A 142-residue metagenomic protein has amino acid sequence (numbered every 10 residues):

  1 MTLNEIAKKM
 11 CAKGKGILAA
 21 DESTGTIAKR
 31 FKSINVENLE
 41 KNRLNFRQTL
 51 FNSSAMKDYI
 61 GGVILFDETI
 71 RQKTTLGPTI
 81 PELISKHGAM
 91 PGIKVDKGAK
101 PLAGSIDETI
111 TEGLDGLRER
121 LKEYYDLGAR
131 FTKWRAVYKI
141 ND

Functional and structural regions predicted by a protein language model:
M1-L127, I140: Alpha/beta catalytic barrel-like cores
L127-R135: A short mid-domain helix/strand-loop element embedded in enzyme catalytic domains that forms or borders the active-site
R135-D142: Active-site-proximal beta-alpha loop/turn segments in soluble metabolic enzymes
